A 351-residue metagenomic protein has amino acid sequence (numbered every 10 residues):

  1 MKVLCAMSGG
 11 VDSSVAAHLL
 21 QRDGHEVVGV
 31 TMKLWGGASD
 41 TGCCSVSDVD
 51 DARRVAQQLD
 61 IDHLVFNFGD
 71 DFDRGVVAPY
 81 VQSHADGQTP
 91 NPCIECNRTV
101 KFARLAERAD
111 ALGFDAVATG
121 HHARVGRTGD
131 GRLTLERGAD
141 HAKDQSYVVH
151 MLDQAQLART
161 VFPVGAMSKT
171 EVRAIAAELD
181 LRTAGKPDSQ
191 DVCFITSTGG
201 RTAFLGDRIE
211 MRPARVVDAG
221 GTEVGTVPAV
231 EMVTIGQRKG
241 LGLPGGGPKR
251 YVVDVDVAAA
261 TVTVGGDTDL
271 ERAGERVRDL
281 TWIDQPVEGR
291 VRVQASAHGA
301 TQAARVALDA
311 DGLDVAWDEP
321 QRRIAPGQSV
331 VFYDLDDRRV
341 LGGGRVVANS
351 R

Functional and structural regions predicted by a protein language model:
M1-H150, V161, T170-E171, A177 (+2 more regions): ATP-dependent adenylation/nucleotidyltransferase module used to activate substrates
V11, G36, A118-V125, G129-R351: AMP-forming adenylation/ATP pyrophosphatase catalytic core
